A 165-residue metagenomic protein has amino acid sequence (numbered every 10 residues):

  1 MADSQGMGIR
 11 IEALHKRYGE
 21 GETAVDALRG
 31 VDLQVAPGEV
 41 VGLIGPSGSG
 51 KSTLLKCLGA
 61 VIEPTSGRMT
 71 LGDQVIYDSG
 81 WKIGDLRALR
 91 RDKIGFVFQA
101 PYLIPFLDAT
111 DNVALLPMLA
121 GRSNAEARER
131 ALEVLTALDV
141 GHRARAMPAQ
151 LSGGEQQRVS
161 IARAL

Functional and structural regions predicted by a protein language model:
A2-D3: Pre-NBD coupling/linker segments of ABC/ABC-like ATPases
G6-L165: ABC family nucleotide-binding domain
